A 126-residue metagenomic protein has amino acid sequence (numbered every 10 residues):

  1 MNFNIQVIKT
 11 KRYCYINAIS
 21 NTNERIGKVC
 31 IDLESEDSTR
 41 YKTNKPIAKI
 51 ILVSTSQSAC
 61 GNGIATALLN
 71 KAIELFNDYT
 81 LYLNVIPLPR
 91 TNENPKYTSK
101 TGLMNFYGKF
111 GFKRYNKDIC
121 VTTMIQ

Functional and structural regions predicted by a protein language model:
M1-K9: Conserved N-terminal entry element of GNAT/NAT acetyltransferase domains
K9-V29: Conserved beta-hairpin
C14-N21, I50, C120-M124: Generic recognition of long tandem-repeat/solenoid scaffolds
I26-K45, I51-V53: A conserved beta-strand-loop-helix scaffold within acyl/acetyltransferase catalytic domains
I51-C60, P87: A short, internal acetyl-CoA/4′-phosphopantetheine-binding micro-motif in the GNAT/acyltransferase core
T55, G61-E74: Conserved acetyl-CoA-binding loop-helix of GNAT-fold acetyltransferases
L75-K96: Conserved GNAT acetyl-CoA-binding A-motif
N84, N94-T98, G102-M104, G108-Q126: Conserved catalytic-core motifs of GNAT/GCN5-like acyltransferases
